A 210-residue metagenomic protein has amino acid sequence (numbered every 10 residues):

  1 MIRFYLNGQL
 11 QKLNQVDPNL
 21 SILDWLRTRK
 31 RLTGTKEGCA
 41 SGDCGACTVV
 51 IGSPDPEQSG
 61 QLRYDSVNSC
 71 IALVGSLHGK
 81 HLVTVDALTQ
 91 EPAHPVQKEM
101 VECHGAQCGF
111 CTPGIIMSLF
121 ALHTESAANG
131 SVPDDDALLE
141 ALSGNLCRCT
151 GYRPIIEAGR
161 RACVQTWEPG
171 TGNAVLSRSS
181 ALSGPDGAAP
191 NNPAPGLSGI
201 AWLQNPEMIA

Functional and structural regions predicted by a protein language model:
M1-A210: Signature of N-terminal electron-transfer/Fe-S-associated modules in redox systems
